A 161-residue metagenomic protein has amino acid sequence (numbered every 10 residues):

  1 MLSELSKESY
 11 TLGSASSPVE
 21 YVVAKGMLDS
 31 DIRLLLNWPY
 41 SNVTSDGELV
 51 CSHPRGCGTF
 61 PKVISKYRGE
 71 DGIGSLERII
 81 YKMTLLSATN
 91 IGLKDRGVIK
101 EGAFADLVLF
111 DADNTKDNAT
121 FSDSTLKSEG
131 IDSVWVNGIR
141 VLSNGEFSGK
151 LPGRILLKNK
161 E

Functional and structural regions predicted by a protein language model:
M1-S16, M27-N114: His/Asp/Glu-enriched, well-ordered alpha-helical/loop segment that forms or immediately abuts the divalent-metal
Y21-K25: Helix-coil boundary/capping segments in enzymes
R33-Y40, S45-D46, T59, V108-R154: C-terminal cap of metal-dependent C-N hydrolases
L156-E161: Short, solvent-exposed cationic patches
